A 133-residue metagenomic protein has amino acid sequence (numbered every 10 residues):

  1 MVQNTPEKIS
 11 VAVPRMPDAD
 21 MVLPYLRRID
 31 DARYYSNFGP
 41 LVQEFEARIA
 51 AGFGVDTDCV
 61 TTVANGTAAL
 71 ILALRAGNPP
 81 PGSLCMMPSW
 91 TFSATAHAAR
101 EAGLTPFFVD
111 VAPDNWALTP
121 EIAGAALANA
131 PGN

Functional and structural regions predicted by a protein language model:
M1-Y35: N-terminal "arm"/small-domain region of PLP-dependent enzymes with the aminotransferase-like
P14, R33-N37, F108-D110, N115: Pocket-edge positions in alpha/beta enzyme catalytic cores
P17, M21, E44, A68 (+1 more regions): Short alpha-helical
D20, P24-D31, P40-A51, E121-N129: Replace "anionic and nucleotidyl ligands
D31-Y35, G54, G132: Generic structural signal for secondary-structure transition and capping sites
F38-L84, A98-R100, F108-D110: Phosphate-binding glycine-rich loop
R75-N133: PLP-dependent aminotransferase-like
